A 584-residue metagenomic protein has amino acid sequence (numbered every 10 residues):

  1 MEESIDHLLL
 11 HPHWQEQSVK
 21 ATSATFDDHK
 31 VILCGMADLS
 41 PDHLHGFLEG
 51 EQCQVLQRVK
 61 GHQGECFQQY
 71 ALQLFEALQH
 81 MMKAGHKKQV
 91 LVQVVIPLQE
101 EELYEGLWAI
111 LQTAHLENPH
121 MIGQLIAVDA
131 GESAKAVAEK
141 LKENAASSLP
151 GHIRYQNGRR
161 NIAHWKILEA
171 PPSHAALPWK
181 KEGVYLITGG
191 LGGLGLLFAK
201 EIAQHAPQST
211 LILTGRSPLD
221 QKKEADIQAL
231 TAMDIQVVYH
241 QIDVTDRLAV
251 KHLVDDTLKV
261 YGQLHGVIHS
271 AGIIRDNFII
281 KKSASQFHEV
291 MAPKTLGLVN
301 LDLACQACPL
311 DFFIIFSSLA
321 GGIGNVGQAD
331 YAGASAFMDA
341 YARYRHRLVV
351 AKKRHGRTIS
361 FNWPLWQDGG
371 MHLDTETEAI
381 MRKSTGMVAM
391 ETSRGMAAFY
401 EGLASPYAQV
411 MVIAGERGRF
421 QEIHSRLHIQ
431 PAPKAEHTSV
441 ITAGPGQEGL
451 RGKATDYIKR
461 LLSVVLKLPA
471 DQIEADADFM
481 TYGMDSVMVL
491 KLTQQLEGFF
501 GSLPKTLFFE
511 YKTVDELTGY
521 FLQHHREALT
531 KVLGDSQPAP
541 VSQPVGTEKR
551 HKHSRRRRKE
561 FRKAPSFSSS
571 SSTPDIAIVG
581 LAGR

Functional and structural regions predicted by a protein language model:
M1-G151, Y155-R160, H174-G583: 4′-phosphopantetheine-dependent carrier domains
H164-W165: Short linear motifs in exposed loops
E169-P172: A short local loop/turn or secondary-structure capping micro-motif enriched for an aromatic residue
